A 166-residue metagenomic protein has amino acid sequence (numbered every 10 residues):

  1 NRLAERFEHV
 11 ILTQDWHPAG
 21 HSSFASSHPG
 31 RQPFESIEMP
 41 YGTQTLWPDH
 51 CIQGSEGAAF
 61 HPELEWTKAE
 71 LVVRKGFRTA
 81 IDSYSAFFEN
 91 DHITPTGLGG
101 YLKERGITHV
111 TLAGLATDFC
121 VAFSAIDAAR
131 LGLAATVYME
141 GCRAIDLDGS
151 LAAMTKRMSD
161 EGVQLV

Functional and structural regions predicted by a protein language model:
R2-H109: Active-site alpha/beta core segments
R6, L131, E161: Conserved dinucleotide-binding and phosphotransfer motif residues
P29-R31, L133-G141, D146: Feature captures the catalytic ectodomains and active-site-proximal regions of enzymes that hydrolyze or transfer
P62-T67, D146-V166: Structural recognition of alpha->loop->beta junctions
I107, L133, V163: Short phosphate-binding/catalytic loops that engage adenosine nucleotides
I107-C120, V137-R143: Glycine-rich anion-binding loop/nest that anchors nucleotide
F119-G132: Histidine-anchored nucleotide/phosphate-binding helix
